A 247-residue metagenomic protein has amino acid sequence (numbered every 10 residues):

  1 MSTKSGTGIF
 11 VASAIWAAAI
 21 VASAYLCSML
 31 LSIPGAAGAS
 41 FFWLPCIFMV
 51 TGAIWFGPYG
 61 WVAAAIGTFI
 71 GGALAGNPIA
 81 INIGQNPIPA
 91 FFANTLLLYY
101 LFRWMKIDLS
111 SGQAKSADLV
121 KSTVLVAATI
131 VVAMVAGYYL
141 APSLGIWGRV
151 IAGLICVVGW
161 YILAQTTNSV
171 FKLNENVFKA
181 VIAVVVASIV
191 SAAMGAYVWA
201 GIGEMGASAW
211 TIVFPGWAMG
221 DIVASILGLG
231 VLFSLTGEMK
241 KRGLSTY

Functional and structural regions predicted by a protein language model:
M1-T7: Short, Lys/Arg-rich, polar N-terminal cytosolic tail immediately upstream of the first transmembrane signal-anchor
I9, S13, A17-T51, A65-Y247: Membrane-embedded alpha-helical hairpins and interfacial helices in multi-pass inner-membrane proteins
V62: Conserved tryptophan-centered aromatic signature that marks the ligand-binding surface of SH3 and related Trp-rich
